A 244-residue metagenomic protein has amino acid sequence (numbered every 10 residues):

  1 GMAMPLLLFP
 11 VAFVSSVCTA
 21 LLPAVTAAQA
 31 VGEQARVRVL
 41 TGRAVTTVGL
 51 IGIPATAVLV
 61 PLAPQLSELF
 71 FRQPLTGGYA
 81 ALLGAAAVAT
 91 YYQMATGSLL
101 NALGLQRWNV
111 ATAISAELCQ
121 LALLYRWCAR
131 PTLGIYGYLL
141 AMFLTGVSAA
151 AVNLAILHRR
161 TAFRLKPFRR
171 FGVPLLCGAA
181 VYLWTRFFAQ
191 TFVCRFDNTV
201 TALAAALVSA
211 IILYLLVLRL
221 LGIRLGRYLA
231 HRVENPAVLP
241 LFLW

Functional and structural regions predicted by a protein language model:
G1-V14, T46-T47: Alpha-helical transmembrane segments of polytopic membrane transporters and translocases
V14-E33, R38-T41, V45: Helix-loop junctions and terminal segments of transmembrane helices in multi-pass membrane transport/translocation
L40, A44-V60, L66, E117 (+3 more regions): Short alpha-helical transmembrane segments in multi-pass integral membrane proteins
G42, L59-T90, T132: Interfacial segments at transmembrane-helix termini and the short loops linking adjacent helices
A85-S115, Y125: Membrane-interface junctions at transmembrane-helix termini in multi-pass inner-membrane proteins
T96-L105, L154-R170: Alpha-helical transmembrane segments
R107, E117-A155, L165, F187-V208: Membrane-interface helix-loop junctions in multi-pass transport and translocation proteins
F187-W244: Membrane-proximal transmembrane or re-entrant/amphipathic helices at the cytosolic face
